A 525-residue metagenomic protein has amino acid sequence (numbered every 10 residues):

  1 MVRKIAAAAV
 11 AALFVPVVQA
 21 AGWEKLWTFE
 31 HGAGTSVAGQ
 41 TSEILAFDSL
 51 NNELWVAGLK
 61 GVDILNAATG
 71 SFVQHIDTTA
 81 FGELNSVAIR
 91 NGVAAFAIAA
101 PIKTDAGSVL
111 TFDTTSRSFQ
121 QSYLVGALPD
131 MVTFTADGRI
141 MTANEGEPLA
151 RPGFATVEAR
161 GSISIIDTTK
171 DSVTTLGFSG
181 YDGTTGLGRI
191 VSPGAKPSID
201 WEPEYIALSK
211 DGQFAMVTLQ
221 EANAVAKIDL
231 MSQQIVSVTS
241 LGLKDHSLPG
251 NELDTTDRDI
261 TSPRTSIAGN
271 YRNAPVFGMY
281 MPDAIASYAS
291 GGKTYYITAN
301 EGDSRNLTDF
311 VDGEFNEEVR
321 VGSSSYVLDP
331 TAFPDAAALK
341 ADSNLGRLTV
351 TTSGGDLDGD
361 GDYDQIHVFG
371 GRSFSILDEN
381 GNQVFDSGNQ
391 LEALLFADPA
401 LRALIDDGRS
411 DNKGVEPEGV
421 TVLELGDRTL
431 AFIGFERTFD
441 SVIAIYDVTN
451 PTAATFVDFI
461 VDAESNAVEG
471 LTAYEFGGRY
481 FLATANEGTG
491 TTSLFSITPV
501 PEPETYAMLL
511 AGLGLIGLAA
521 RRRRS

Functional and structural regions predicted by a protein language model:
M1-A6, T505: Bacterial N-terminal signal peptides that target proteins for export
I5-A8, A20, A519: Compositionally biased, intrinsically disordered low-complexity segments
I5-L13, L510-A511: Sec-dependent N-terminal signal peptides
V15-V18: N-terminal signal peptide c-region/cleavage motif recognized by signal peptidases
A21-T498: Beta-sheet-rich non-transmembrane sensory/scaffold domains
E502-A520: A short, hydrophobic C-terminal helix/tail in secreted or cell-surface proteins
R522-S525: Short, charged juxtamembrane terminal tails flanking transmembrane helices
